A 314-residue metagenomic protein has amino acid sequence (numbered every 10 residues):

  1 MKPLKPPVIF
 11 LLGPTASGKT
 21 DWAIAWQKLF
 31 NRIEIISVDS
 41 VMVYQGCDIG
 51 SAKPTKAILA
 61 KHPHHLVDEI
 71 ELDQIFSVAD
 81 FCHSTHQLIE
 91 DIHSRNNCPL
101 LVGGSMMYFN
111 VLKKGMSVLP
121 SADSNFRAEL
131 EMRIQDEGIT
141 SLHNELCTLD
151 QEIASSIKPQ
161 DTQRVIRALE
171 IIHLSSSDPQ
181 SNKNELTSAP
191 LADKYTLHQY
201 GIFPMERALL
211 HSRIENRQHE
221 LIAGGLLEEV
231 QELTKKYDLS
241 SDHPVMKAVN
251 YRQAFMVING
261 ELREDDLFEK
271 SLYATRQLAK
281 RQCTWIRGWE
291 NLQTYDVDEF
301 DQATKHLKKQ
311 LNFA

Functional and structural regions predicted by a protein language model:
M1-A314: Phosphate/pyrophosphate-binding catalytic cores of soluble transferases and nucleic-acid-acting enzymes
